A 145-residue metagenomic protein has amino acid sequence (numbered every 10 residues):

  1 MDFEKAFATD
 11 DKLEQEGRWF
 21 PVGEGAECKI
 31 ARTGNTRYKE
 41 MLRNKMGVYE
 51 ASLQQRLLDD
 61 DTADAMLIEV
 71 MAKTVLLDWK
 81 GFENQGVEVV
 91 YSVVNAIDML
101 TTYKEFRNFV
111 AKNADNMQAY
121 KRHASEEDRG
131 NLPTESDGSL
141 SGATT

Functional and structural regions predicted by a protein language model:
M1-E14: Extended acidic low-complexity intrinsically disordered regions
Q15-G23: Short acidic-hydrophobic surface loop/beta-edge motif
A26-T145: Short, surface-exposed, charged amphipathic helix/loop patches that serve as local interaction elements
